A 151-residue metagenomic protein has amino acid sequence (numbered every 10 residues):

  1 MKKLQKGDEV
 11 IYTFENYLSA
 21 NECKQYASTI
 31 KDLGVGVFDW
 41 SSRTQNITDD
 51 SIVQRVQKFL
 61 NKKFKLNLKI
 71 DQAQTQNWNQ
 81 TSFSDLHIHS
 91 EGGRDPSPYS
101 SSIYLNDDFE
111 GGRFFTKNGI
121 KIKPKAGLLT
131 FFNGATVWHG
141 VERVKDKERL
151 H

Functional and structural regions predicted by a protein language model:
M1-Q74, W78-T81: Non-heme Fe(II)/2-oxoglutarate
K6, L68-I70, G93-S97, P124 (+1 more regions): A generic fold-level signal
K65, I88-G92, E142-R143: Beta-strand elements of modular eukaryotic interaction domains
T75-R94: Conserved short histidine dyad/triad with adjacent acidic residue
T81-S82, S97, D108-H151: Catalytic core of Fe(II)/2-oxoglutarate
H89-D107: Short beta-strand/loop turn elements enriched in aromatics
